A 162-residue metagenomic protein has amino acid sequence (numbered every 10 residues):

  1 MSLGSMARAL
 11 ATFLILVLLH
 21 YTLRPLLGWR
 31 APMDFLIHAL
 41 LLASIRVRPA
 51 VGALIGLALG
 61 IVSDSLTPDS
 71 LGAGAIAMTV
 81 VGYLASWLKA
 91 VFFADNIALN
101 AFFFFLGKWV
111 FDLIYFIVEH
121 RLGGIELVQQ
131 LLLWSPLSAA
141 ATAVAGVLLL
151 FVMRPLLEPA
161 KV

Functional and structural regions predicted by a protein language model:
M1-V162: Terminal, non-globular segments
